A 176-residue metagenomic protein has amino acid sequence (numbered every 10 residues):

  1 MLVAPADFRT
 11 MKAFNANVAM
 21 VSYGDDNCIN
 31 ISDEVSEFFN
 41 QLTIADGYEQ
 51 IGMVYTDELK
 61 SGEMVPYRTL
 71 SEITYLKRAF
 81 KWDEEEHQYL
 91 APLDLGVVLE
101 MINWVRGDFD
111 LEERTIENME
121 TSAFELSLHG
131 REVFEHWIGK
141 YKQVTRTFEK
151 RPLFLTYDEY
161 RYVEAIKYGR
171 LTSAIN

Functional and structural regions predicted by a protein language model:
M1-N176: Core nucleotidyl-transferase/polymerase catalytic module
